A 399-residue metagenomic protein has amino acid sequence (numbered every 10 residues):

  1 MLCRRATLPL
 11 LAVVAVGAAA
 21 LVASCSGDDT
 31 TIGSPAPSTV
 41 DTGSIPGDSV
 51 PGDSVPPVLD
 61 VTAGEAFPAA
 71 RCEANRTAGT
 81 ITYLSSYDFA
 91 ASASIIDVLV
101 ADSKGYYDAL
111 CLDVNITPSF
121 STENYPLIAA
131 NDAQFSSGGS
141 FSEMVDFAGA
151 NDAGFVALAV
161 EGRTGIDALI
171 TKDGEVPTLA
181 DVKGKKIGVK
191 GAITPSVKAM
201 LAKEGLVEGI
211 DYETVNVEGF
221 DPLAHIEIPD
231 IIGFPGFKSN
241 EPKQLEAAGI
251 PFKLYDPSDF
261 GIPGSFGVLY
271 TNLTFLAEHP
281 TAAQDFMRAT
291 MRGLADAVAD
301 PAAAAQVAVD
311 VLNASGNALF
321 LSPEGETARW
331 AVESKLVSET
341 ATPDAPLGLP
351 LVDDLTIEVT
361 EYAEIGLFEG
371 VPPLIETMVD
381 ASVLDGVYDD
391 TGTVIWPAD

Functional and structural regions predicted by a protein language model:
M1-L11: Bacterial N-terminal signal peptides that target proteins for export
A20-S24: C-terminal motif of bacterial Sec signal peptides marking the signal peptidase cleavage site
C25-P35: Bacterial lipoprotein signal-peptidase II cleavage site
V40, I45, G52-I232, G236 (+2 more regions): Short, glycine-/small- and polar/acidic-enriched structural segments that line small-molecule recognition paths
V55-V58, V352-D399: Conserved C-terminal helix/tail region of periplasmic/extracytoplasmic solute-binding proteins
I116-T117, F155-A157, T214, D256 (+3 more regions): Surface-exposed patches in mature extracellular/periplasmic domains of secreted proteins
P222-L223, E227-L319: Pocket-lining segment of extracytoplasmic ligand-binding domains
H279-F368: Secondary-structure end/capping motifs
